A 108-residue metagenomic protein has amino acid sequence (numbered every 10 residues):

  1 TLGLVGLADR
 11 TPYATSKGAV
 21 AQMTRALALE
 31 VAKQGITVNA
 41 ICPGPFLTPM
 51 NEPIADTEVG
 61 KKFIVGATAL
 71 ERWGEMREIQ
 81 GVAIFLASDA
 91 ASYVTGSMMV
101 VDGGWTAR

Functional and structural regions predicted by a protein language model:
G3-R10, A32-K33: Active-site "substrate specificity/gating" loop of NAD(P)-dependent dehydrogenases, especially the short-chain
L4, C42-P53: Short, flexible catalytic-loop segment of classical short-chain dehydrogenase/reductase
V5, I84, T95-R108: Short C-terminal tail/terminal secondary-structure segment of NAD(P)H-dependent dehydrogenase/reductase domains
S16, T24: Active-site helix of classical SDR
L29-K33, S92: Alpha-helical segment proximal to the catalytic Tyr-Lys
T37-L47, A87-A90, V100-D102: Conserved SDR Rossmann-fold cofactor-binding beta-strand/turn motif
E52-T68, W73: A short C-terminal helix-loop "cap" of Rossmann-like NAD(P)-dependent dehydrogenase/epimerase domains
T68-I79, A90: A conserved structural motif in NAD(P)-dependent oxidoreductases
